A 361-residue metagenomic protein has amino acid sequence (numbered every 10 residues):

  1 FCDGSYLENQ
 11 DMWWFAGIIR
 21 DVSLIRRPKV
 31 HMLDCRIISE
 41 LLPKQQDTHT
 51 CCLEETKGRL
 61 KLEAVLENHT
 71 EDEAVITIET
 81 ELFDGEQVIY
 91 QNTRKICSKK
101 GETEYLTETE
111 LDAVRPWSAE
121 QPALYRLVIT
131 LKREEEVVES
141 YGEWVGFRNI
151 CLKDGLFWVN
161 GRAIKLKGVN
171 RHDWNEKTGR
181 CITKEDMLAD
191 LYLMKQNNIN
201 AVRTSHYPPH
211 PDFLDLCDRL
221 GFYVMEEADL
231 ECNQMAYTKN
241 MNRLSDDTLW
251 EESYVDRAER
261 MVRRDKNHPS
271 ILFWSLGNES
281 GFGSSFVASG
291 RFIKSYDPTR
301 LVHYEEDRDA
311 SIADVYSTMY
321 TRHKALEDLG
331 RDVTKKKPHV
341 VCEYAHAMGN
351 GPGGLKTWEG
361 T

Functional and structural regions predicted by a protein language model:
F1-V224, D256-R260, S270-F273, S289-S295 (+1 more regions): Secreted/periplasmic carbohydrate-active enzymes, especially glycoside hydrolases
L191-M194, A201-T361: Substrate-binding/catalytic cleft of secreted carbohydrate-active enzymes, primarily glycoside hydrolases
